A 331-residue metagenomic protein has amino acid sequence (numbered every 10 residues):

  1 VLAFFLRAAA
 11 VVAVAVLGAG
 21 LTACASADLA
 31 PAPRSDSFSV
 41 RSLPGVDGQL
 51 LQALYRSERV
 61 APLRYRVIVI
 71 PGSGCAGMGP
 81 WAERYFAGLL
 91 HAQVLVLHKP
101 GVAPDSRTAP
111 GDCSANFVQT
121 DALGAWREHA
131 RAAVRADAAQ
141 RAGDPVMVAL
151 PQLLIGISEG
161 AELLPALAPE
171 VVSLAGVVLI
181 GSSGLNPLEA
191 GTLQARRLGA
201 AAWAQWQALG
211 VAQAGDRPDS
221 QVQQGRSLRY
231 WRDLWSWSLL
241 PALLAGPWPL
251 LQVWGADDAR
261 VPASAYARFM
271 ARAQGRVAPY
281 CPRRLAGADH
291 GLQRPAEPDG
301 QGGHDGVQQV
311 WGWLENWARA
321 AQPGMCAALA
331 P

Functional and structural regions predicted by a protein language model:
D28-V60: N-terminal cap/lid segment of alpha/beta-hydrolase-fold proteins
V60-L90: Short, surface-exposed "cap/lid" segments of acyl-processing enzymes
A82-E83, W248, V261-A273: Short alpha-helix in the alpha/beta-hydrolase fold that links the catalytic acid
A87-D112: Conserved alpha/beta-hydrolase
A115-G143: Alpha/beta-hydrolase active-site loop
V172-Q223: Hydrolase active-site cap/lid region
G246, Q252-W254: Short beta-strand/loop motif that positions the catalytic acidic residue of the alpha/beta-hydrolase fold
A288-L292, A296-P331: Catalytic active-site module of serine/aspartate enzymes centered on a nucleophile-bearing elbow/loop
